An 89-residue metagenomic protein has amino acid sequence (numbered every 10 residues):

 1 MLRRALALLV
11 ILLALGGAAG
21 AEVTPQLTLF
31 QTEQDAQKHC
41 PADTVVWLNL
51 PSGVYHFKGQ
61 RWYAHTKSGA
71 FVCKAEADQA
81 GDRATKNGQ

Functional and structural regions predicted by a protein language model:
M1-Q31: N-terminal leader and targeting sequences that precede the mature domain
A19-Q89: Mature, structured domains enriched in cysteine- and short glycine motifs
